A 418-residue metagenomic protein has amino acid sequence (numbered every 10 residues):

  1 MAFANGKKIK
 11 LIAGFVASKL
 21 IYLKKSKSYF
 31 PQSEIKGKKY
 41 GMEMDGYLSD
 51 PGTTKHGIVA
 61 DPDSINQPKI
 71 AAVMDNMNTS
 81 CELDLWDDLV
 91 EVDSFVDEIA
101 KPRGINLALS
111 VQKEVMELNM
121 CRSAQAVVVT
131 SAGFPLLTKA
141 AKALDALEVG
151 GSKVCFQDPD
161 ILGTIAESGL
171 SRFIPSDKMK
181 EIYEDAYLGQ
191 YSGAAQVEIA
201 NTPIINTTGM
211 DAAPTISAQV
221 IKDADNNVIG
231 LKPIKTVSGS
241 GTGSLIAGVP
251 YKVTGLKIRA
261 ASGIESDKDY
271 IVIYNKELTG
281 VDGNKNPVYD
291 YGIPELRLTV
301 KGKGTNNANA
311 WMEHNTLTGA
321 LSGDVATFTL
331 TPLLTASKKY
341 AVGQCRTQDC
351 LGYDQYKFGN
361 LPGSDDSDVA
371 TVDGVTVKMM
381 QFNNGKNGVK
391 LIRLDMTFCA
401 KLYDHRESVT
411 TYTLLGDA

Functional and structural regions predicted by a protein language model:
M1-K69: N-terminal "assembly arms/tails" that initiate or stabilize quaternary assembly in self-assembling proteins
A2-F30, D84-S94, R103, V111-V127 (+7 more regions): Short, Lys/Arg-rich flexible segments
A2-G6, F134-P135, S168-A418: Sequence/fold signature of self-assembling virion shell proteins
K7-K10, D145-E148, G169: Short glycine-centered helix-capping/turn motifs at secondary-structure transition points
E34, A141-A146, M380-Q381: A generic local secondary-structure boundary/capping motif
M42, P68-A132, L136, D145-D160 (+1 more regions): Long, contiguous amphipathic alpha-helices that act as assembly "spine/axial" helices in icosahedral shell and virion
S49-P51, P159-I161, K276, T299-K301: Short, flexible beta-strand-to-coil junctions
K55-A60, L83, D404-H405: Short, glycine/acidic-enriched capping/hinge loops at junctions between secondary-structure elements
